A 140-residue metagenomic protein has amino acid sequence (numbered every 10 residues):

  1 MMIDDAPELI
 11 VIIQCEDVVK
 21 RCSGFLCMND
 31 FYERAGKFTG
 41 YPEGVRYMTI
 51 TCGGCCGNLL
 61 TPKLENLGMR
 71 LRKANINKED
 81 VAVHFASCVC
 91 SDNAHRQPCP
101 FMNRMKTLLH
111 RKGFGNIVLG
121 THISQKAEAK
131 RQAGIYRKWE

Functional and structural regions predicted by a protein language model:
M2, A6-K73, A94-F101, T107-L108 (+3 more regions): Conserved mixed alpha/beta catalytic, RNA-binding, or beta-rich assembly cores of soluble enzyme, regulatory
L9-V11, V81-H84: Structural motif
N75-N77: Acidic (Asp/Glu)-rich catalytic clusters
H84-C88, A94: Active-site nucleophile-His-acid catalytic modules used for acyl/amide transfer and hydrolysis across diverse enzymes
C88, H122-S124: Short, ordered loop/turn segments at secondary-structure junctions
I117-T121: General beta-strand structural signal in soluble alpha/beta enzymes
